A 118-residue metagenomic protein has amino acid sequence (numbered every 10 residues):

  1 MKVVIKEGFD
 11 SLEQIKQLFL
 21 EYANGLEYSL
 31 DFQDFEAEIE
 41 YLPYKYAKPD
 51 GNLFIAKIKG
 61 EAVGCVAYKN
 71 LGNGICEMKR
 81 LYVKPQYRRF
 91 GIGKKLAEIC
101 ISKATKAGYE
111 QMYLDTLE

Functional and structural regions predicted by a protein language model:
M1-V4: Extreme N-terminal starter segment of soluble prokaryotic enzymes
K6-K79, K84-P85, A97-I99, K103: Acetyl-CoA-dependent GNAT
E36, L117-E118: Residue-level "edge-of-site" marker
F90: Flexible nucleotide-binding loop
A97, A104-T116: Conserved GNAT acetyl-CoA-binding A-motif
